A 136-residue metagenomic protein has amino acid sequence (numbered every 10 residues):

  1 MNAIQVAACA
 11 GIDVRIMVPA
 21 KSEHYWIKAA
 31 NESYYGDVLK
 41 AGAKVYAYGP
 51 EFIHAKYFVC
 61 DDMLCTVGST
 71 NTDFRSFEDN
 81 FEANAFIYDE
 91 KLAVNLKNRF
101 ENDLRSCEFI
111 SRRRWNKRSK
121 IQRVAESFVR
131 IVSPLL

Functional and structural regions predicted by a protein language model:
M1-L136: PLD/PLD-like phosphodiesterase catalytic module centered on the HKD motif
